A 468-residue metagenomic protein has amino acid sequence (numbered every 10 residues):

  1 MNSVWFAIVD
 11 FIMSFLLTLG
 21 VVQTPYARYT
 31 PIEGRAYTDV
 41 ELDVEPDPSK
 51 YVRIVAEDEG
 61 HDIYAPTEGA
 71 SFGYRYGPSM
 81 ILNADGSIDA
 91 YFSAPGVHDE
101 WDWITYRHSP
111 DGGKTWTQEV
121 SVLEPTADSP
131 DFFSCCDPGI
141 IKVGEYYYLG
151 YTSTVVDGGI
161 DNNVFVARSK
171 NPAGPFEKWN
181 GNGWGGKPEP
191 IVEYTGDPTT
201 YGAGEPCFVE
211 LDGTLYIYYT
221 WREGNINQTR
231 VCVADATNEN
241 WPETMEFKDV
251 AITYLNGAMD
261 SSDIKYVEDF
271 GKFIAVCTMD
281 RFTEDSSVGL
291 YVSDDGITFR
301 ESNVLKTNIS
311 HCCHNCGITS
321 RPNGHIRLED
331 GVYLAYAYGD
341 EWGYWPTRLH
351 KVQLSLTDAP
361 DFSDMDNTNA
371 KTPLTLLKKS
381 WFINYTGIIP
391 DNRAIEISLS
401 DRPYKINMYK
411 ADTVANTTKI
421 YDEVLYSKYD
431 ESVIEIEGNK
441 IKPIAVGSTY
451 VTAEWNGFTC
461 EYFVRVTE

Functional and structural regions predicted by a protein language model:
M1-R28: Gram-positive cell-envelope targeting signals
V4, T24, V231-V233, D412: Short, intrinsically disordered, low-complexity terminal segments
R28-D131, K142-T199, V209-G257, V267-C312 (+1 more regions): Beta-rich carbohydrate-recognition and catalytic domains
Y74, S134, G202, A258 (+4 more regions): Residues that act as N-cap/strand-start positions at coil-to-secondary-structure junctions
G77-S79, D137-G139, E205-C207, S261-D263 (+1 more regions): Conserved beta-strand position repeated once per blade in WD40 beta-propeller domains
M80-I81, I140, F208, K265-Y266 (+2 more regions): Short, exposed beta-strand/loop patches in secreted or surface proteins that constitute
N315-S320, G438-K440: Exposed aromatic-hydrophobic patches
T368-E468: Extracytoplasmic soluble-region selector
